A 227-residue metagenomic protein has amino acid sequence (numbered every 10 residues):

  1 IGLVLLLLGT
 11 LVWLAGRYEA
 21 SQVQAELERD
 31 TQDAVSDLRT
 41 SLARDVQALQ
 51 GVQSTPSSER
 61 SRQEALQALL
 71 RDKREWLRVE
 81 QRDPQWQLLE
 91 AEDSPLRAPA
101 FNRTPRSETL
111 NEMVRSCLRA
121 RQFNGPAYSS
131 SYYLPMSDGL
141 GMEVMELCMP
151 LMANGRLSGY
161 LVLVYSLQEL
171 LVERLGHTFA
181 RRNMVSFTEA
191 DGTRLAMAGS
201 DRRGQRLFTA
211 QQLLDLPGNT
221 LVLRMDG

Functional and structural regions predicted by a protein language model:
I1-V4, L8, V12, T209-Q211 (+2 more regions): Interfacial "cap-and-anchor" motif at the non-cytosolic start of specific transmembrane alpha-helices
G2, L14, Y18, A25 (+7 more regions): Short, well-ordered helical secondary-structure segments
L3-R60: Juxtamembrane extracytoplasmic/periplasmic/luminal helical "stalk" adjacent to the first N-terminal
S57-L221: Intrinsically disordered, low-complexity polar/acidic regions
L223-M225: Extracellular beta-strand-rich recognition modules
